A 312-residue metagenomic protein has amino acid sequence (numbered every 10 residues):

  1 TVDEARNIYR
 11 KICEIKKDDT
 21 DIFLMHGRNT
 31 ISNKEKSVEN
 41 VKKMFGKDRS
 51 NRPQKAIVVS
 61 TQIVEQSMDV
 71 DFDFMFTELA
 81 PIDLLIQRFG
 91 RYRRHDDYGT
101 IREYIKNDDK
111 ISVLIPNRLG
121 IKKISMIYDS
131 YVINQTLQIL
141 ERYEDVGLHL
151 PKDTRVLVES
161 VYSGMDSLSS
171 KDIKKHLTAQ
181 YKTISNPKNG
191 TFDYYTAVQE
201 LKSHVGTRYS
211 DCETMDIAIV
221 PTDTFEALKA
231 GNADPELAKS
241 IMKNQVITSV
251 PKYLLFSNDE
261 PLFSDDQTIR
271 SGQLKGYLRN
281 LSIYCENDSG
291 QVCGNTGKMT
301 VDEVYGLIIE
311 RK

Functional and structural regions predicted by a protein language model:
T1-V2, S60: Helix N-cap/beta->alpha junction signal
D3, N7-R49, F72, F76-K312: C-terminal helicase lobe and adjacent C-terminal extensions/tails of nucleic-acid helicase motors
E14-K17, Q62-Q66: Short amphipathic alpha-helical segments, especially helix-boundary/capping motifs
R49-E65: Conserved two-lobed SF2 helicase motor
D69: Flexible glycine/serine/alanine-rich "lid" or loop that lines and gates the nucleotide-sugar donor pocket in diverse
